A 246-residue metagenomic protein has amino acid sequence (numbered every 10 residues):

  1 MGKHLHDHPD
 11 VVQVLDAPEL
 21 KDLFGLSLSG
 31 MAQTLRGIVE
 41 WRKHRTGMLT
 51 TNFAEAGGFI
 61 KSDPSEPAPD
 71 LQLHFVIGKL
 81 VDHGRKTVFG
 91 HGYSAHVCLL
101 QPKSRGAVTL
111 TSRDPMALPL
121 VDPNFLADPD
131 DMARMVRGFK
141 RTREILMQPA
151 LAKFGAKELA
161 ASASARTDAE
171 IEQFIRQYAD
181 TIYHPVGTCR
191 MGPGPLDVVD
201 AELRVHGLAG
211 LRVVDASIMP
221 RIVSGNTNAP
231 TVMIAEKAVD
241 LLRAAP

Functional and structural regions predicted by a protein language model:
M1-F89, E144-P149, A169, Q173-Q177 (+2 more regions): Mid-to-C-terminal "cap/lid" subdomains and adjacent gly/pro-rich loops that border and regulate access to redox
M1-L20, D63, Y93-L151, E172-P246: C-terminal structured subdomain/cap of oxidoreductase catalytic cores
A152-A163: Short, glycine/acidic-rich hinge or "gate" loops at secondary-structure transitions that mediate conformational
